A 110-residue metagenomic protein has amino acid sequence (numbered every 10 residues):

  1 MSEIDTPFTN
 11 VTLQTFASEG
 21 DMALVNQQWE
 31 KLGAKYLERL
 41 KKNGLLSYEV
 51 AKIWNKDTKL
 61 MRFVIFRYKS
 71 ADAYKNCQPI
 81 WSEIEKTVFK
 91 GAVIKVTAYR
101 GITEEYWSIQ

Functional and structural regions predicted by a protein language model:
M1, T15, M22, E30 (+3 more regions): Mature, folded catalytic cores of secreted/periplasmic enzymes
M1-F8, K41-F63, E85-Q110: Glycine-rich beta-strand-turn "strand-cap" elements at beta-sheet edges
L13-T15, I65-R67: Short hydrophobic/aromatic beta-strand micro-patches that form the beta-sheet surface supporting nucleotide- or nucleic
E19, R67-A73: Helix N-cap motif at beta-to-alpha junctions
G20-Y48, W81-A92: Short amphipathic alpha-helical segments
C77-Q78: Short, solvent-exposed loop/turn and secondary-structure capping segments
